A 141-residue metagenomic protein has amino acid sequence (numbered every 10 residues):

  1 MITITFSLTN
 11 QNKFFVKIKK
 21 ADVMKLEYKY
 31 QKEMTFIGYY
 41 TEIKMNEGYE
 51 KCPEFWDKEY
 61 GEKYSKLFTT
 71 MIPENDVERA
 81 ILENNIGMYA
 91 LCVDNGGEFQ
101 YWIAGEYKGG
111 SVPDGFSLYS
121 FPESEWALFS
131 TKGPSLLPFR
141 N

Functional and structural regions predicted by a protein language model:
I4-N141: A solvent-exposed interaction/effector surface
